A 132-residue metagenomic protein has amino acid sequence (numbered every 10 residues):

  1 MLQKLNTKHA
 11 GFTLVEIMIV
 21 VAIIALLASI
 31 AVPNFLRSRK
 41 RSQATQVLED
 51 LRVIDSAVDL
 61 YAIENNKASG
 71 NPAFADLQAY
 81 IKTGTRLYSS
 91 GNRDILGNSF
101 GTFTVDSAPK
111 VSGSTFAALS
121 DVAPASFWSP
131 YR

Functional and structural regions predicted by a protein language model:
M1-F12: N-terminal leader/signal peptides at the extreme start of proteins
T13, I30, T45: Conserved Walker
M18-N34: Alpha-helical hydrophobic helix detector
V21, L48, D55: Conserved catalytic core of two-component sensor histidine kinases
L36-L51: Aliphatic-rich helix starts adjacent to a transmembrane/signal segment
S56-D59, I63-R132: Extracellular/periplasmic head regions of type IV pilus-like filament subunits
